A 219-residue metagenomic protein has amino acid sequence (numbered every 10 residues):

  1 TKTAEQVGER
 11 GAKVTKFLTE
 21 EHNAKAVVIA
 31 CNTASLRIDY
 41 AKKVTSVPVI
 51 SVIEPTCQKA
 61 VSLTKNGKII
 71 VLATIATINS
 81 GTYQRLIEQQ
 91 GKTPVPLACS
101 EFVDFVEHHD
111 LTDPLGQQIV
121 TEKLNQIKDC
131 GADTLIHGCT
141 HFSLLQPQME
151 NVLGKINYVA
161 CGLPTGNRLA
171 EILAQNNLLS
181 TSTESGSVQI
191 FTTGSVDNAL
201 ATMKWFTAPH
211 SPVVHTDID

Functional and structural regions predicted by a protein language model:
T1-D219: Non-catalytic structural scaffold of enzyme domains
